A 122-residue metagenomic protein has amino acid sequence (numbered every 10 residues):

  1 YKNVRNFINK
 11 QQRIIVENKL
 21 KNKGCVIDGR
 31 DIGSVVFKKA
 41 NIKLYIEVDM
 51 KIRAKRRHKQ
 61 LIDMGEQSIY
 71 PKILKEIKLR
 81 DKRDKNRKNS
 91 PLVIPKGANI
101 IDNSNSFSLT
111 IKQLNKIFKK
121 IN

Functional and structural regions predicted by a protein language model:
Y1, Q11-N18, R80-D84, I117-I121: Conserved, well-folded catalytic cores of nucleic-acid-processing and energy-transducing macromolecular machines
N3-M64: ATP-dependent NMP and nucleoside kinases share a basic, alpha-helical "lid"
N22, K75-K78, K96: Generic secretory/membrane-interface signal
R30-V36, Y45, D49-I52, M64-N89 (+2 more regions): Anionic, Ser/Thr-rich low-complexity intrinsically disordered regions
H58-M64, K82-N122: NTP-dependent small-molecule kinase module
